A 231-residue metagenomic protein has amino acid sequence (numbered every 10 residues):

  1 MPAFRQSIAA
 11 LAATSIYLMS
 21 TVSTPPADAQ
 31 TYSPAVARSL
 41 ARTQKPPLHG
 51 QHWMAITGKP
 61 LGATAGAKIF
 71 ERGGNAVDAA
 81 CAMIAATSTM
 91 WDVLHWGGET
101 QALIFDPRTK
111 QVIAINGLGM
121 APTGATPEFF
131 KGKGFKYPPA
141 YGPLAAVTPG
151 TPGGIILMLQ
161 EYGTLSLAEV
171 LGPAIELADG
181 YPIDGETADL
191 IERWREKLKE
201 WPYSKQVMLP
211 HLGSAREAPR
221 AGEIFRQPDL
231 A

Functional and structural regions predicted by a protein language model:
M1-F4: N-terminal secretory signal peptides that target proteins for export/translocation
I16-P26: C-terminal segment of classical bacterial N-terminal signal peptides
D28-T64, K68, N75-A231: Noncatalytic scaffold domains of N-terminal-nucleophile
